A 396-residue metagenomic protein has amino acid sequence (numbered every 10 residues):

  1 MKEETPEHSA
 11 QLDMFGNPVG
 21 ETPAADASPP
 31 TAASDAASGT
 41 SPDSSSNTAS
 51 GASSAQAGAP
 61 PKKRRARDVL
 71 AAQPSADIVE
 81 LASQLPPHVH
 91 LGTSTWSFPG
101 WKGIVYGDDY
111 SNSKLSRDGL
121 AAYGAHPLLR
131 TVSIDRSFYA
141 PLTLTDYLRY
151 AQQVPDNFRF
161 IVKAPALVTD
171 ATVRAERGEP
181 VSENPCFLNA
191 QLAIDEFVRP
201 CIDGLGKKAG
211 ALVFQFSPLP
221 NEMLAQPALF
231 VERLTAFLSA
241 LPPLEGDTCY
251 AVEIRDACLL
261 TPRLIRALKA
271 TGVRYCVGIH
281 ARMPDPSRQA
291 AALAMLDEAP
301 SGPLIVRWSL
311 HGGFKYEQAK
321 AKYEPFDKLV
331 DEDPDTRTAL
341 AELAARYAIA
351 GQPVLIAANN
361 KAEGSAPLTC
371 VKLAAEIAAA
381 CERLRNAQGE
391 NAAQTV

Functional and structural regions predicted by a protein language model:
K2-V396: Residues lining hydrophobic/aromatic ligand-binding pockets adjacent to catalytic sites
